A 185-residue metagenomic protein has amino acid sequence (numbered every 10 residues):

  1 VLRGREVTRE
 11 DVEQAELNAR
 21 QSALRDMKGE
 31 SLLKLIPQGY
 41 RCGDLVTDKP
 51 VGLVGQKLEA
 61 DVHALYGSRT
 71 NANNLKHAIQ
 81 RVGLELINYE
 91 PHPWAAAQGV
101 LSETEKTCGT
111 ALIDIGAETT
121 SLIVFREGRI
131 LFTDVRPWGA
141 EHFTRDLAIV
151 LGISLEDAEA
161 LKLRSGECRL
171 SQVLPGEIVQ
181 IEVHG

Functional and structural regions predicted by a protein language model:
V1-A111, R129-L131, A140, S154-E156 (+1 more regions): Nucleotide/phosphate-binding catalytic cleft detector across ATP-hydrolyzing and phosphate-transferring enzymes
L112-T119, F125-G128, R136-E141: A short acidic Gly-Thr/Ser loop motif
T144: Generic structural marker for isolated residues within well-ordered, non-membrane alpha-helices of soluble domains
